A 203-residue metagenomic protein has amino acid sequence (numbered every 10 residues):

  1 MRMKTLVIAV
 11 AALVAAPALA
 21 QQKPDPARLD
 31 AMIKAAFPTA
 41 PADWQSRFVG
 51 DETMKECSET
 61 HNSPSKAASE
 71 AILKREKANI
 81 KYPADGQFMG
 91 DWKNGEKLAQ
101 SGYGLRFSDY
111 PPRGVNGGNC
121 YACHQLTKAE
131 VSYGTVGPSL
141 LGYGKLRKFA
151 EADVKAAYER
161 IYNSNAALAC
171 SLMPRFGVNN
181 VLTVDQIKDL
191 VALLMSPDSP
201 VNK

Functional and structural regions predicted by a protein language model:
M1-V7: Bacterial N-terminal signal peptides that target proteins for export
A9, P83-A84, D109, F176-N179: Generic anion/oxyanion-binding catalytic loop in active/binding sites
A11, G50, R113-N116: Residue-level signal for mature regions of secreted extracellular proteins and peptides
L13-L105, R160, L193-K203: Post-cleavage N-terminal segment of exported redox proteins
P24, R28, A35, T39 (+4 more regions): Extracytoplasmic electron-transfer domains, predominantly the class I c-type cytochrome c fold
L105-S108, A129-Y133, P200-V201: Secretory-pathway/luminal and periplasmic proteins that interact with or process carbohydrate-rich
F107-N119: Local sequence-structure signature of Cys/Sec-based thiol-disulfide redox active-site neighborhoods
